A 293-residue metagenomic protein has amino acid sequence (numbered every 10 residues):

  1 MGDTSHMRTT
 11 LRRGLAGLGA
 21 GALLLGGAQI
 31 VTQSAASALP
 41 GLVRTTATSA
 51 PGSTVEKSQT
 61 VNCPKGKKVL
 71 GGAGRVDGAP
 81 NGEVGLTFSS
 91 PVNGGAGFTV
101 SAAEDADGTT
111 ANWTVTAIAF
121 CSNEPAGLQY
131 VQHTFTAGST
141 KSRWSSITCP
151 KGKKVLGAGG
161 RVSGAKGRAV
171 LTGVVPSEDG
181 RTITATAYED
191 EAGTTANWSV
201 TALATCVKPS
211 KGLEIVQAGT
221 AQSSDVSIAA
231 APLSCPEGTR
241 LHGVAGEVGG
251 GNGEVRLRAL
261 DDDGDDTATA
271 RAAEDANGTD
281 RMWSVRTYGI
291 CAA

Functional and structural regions predicted by a protein language model:
G2-G21: N-terminal export and membrane-targeting signals
L15-A16, T32, D107, N277: Intrinsically disordered, low-complexity segments enriched in glycine/proline and serine/threonine
L25-L42: C-terminal region of N-terminal signal peptides and the immediate post-cleavage residues of exported proteins
L39-A293: Extracellular attachment/recognition segments
